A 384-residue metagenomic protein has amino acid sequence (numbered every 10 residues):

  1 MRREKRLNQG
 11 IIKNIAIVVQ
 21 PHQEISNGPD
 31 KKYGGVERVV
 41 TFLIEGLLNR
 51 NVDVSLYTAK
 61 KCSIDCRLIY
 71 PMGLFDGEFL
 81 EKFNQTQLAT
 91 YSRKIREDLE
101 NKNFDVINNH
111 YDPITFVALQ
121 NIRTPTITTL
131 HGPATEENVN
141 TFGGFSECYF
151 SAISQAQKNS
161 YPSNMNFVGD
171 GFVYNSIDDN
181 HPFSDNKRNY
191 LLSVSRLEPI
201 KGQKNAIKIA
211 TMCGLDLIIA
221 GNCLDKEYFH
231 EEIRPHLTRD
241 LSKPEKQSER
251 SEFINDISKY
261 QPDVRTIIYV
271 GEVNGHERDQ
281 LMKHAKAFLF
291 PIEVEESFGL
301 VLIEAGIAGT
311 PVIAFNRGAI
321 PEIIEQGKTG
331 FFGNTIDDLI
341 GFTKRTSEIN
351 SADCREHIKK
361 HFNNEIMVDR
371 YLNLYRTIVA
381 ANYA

Functional and structural regions predicted by a protein language model:
R2, H22-N27, E45-K82, D225: N-terminal strand-loop element at the rim of the active site of nucleotide-sugar-dependent glycosyltransferases
P125-E136, G143-P182: Donor nucleotide-sugar binding/catalytic pocket of nucleotide-sugar-dependent glycosyltransferases
Y149-S151, V168-N222: Conserved donor-binding/catalytic core segment of Leloir-type glycosyltransferases
G221, H230-H276: Nucleotide-activated donor-binding/catalytic signature segment of Leloir-type glycosyltransferases, i.e., the conserved
P311-A314: Short hydrophobic beta-strand element within catalytic cores of glycosyltransferases and related nucleotide-activated
N316-G327, F331-G333: Short acidic/histidine- and often glycine-rich active-site loop of Leloir-type glycosyltransferases that engages
F331-A352: C-terminal "capping" alpha-helix adjacent to the active site of nucleotide-linked donor transferases in cell-envelope
R345-N373, T377: A short, well-ordered alpha-helix in the C-terminal region of glycosyltransferases
